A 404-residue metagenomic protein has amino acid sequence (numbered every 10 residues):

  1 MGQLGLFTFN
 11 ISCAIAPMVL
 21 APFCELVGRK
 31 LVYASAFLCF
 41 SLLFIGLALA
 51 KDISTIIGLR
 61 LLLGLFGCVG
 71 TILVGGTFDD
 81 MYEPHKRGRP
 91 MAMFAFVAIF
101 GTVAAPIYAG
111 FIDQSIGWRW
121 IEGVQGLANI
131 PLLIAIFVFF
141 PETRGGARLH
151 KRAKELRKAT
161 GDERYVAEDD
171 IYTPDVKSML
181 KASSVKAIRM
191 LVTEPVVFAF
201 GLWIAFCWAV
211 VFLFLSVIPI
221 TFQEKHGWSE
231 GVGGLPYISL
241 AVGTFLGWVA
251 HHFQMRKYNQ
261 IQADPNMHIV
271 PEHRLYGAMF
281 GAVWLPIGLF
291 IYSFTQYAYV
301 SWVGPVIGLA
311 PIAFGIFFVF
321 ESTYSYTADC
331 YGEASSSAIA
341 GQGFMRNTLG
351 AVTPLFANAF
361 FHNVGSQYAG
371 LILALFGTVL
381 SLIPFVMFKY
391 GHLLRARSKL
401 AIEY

Functional and structural regions predicted by a protein language model:
M1-Y404: A six-helix transmembrane bundle that forms the core substrate pathway of small-molecule transporters
